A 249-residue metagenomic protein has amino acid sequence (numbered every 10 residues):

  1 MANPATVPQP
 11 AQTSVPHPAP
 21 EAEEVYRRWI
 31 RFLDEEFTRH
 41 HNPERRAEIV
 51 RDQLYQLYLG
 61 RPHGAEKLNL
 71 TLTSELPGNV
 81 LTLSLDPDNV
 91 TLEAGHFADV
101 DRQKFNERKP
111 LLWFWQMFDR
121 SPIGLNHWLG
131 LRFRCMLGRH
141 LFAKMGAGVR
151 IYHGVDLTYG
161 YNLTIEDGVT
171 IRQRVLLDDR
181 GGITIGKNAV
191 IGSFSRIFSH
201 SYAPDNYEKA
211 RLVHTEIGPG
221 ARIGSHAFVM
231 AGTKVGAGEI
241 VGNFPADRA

Functional and structural regions predicted by a protein language model:
M1-H140: Terminal amphipathic alpha-helical/low-complexity segments used for targeting or macromolecular assembly
K144-A249: Structural signal for interior beta-strand "rungs" in well-ordered beta-sheet cores of soluble enzyme domains
